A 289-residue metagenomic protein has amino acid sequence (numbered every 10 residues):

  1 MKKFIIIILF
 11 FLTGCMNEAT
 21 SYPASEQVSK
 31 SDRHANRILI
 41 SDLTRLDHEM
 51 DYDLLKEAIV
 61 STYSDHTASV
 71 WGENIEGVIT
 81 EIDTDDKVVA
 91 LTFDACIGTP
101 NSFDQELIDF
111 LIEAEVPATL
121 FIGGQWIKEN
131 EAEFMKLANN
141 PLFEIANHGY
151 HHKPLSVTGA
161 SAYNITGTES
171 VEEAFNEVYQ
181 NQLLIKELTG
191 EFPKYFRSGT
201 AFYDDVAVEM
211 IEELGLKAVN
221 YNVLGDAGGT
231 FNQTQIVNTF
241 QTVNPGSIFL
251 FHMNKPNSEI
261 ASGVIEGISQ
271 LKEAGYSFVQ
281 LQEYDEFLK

Functional and structural regions predicted by a protein language model:
M1-T20: Sec-dependent N-terminal signal peptides of Gram-positive bacterial secreted proteins and lipoproteins
C15-F93, G98-F103, G267, E273-K289: N-terminal pre-catalytic segment of deacetylase/amide-hydrolase enzymes
V88, I112-V237, V243-F251: Metal-dependent polysaccharide deacetylase catalytic core of the NodB/CE4 family, i.e., the active-site-bearing domain
I97, H151, K255: Short, glycine/acidic-enriched loop or turn micro-motifs at the edges of active sites
P100-F103, D205, E259: Short N-terminal helix/helix-N-cap motif within the alpha/beta-hydrolase-1
N101-I112: Histidine-anchored nucleotide/phosphate-binding helix
Q105, Q233-I236, G263-I265: Charged helix-capping and loop-helix junction motifs
N244-Q282: Catalytic grooves of carbohydrate-active enzymes
